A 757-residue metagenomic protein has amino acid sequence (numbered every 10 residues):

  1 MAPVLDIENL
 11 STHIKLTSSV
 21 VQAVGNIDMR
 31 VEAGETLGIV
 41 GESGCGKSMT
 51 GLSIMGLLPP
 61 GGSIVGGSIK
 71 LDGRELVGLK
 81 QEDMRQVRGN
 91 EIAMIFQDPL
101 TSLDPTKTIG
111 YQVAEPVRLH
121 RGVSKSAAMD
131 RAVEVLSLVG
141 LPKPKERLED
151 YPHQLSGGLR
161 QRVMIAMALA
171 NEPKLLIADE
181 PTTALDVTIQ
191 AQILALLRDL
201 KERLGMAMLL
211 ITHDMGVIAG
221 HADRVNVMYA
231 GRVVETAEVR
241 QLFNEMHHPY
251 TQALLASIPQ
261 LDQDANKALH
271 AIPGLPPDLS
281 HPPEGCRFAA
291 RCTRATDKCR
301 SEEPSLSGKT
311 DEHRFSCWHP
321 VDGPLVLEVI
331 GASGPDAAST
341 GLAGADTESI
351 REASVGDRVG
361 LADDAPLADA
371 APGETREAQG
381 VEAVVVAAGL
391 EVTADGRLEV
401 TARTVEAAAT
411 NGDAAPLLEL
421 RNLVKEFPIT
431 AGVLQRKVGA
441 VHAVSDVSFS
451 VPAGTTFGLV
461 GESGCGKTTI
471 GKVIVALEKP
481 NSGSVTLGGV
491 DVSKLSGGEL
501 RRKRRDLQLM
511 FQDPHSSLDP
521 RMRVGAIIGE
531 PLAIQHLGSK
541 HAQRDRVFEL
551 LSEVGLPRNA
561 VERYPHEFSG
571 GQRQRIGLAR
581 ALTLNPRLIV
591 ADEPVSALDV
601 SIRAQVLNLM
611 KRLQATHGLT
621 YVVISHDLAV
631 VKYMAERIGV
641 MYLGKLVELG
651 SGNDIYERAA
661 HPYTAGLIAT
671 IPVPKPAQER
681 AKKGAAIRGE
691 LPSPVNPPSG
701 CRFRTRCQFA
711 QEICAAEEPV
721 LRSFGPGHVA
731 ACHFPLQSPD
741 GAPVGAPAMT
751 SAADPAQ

Functional and structural regions predicted by a protein language model:
P3, P142-E146, E238-E352, G356 (+4 more regions): Short catalytic/signature loops enriched in Gly
E42, G56, E82, E115 (+6 more regions): P-loop NTP-binding/switch modules centered on Walker-like glycine-rich loops
I64-E75, G483-D491, K503: Conserved ABC transporter NBD signature motif
E75, A127-E146, D491, A542-N559 (+1 more regions): Conserved ABC ATPase "signature" region
L76-A93, Y111, L119, Q241-M246 (+7 more regions): ABC ATPase NBD coupling module
D150-L155, L159, Y564-F568, Q572: Conserved ABC ATPase signature
V163, A168-L169, I576, L582: ABC ATPase C-loop
E172, N585: Conserved catalytic motifs of ABC-family nucleotide-binding domains
